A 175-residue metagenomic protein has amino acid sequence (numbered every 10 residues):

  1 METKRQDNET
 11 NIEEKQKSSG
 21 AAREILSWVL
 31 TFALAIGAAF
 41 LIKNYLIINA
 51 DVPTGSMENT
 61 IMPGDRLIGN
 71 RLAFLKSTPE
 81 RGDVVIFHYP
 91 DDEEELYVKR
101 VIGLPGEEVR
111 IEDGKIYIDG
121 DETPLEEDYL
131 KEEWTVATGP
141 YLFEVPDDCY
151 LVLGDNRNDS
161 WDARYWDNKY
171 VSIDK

Functional and structural regions predicted by a protein language model:
E2-L26, L41, Y45-A50, N59-K175: Soluble "head" domains of membrane/secretory-pathway proteins
T31-A35, A39: Hydrophobic alpha-helical membrane-embedded or membrane-associated segments
T54: A short acidic/basic microdomain associated with nuclease active sites
